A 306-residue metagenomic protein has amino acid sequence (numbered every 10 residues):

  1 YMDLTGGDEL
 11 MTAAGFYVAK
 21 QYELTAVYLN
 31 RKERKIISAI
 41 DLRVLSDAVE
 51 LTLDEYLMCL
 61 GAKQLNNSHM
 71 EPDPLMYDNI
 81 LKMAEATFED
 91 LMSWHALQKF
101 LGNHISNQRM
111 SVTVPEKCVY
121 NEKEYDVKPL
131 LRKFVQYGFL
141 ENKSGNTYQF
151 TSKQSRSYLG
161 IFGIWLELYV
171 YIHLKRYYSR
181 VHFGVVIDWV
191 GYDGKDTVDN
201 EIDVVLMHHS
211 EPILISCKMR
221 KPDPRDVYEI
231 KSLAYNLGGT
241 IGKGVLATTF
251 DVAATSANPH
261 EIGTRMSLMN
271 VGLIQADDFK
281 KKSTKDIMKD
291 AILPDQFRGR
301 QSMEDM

Functional and structural regions predicted by a protein language model:
Y1, A13-D199, E211, R225-Y228 (+1 more regions): Long, low-complexity, Lys/Arg-enriched
D3-T5: Short glycine-rich or small-residue beta-strand-to-loop segments that form or flank ligand, phosphate, metal/Fe-S
G7, P222: Glycine-/small-residue-rich active-site loops that bind phosphorylated ligands and cofactors
E9-M11: Hydrophobic alpha-helical
L174, V204-L206, I213-K221: Conserved catalytic cores of phosphodiester-cleaving nucleases, focusing on short active-site segments
